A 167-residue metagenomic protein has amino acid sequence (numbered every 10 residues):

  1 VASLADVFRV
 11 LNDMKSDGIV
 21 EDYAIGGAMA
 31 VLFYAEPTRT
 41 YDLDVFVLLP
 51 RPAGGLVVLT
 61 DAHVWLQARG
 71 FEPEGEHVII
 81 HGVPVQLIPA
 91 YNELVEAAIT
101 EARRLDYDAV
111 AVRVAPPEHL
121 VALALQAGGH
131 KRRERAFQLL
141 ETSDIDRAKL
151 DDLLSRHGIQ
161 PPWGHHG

Functional and structural regions predicted by a protein language model:
V1-G167: Compositionally biased terminal segments of proteins
